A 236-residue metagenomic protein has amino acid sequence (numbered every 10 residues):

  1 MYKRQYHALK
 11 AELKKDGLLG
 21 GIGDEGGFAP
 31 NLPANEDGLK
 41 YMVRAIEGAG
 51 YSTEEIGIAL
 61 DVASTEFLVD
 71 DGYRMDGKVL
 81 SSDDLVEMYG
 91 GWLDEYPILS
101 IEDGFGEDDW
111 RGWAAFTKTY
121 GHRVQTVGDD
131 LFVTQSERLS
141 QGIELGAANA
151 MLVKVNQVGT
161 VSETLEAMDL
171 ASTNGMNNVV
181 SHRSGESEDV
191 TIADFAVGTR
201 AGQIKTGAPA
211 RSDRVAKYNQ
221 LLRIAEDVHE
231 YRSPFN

Functional and structural regions predicted by a protein language model:
M1-Q5: Conserved small/polar residues in nucleotide/adenosyl-binding loops
Y6-L13, K40: Acidic-enriched catalytic cores of C-N bond-cleaving enzymes acting on peptides and small amides
L13-K15, L19, G23: Mixed-charge, glycine-accented linear interaction segment located at domain edges/termini
G21, A29-L32: Hydrophobic alpha-helical bundle cores within soluble ligand-binding/oligomerization subdomains
G23-G26, E55: Short Gly/Ser/Thr- and Asp/Glu-enriched loop/turn motifs at secondary-structure junctions
E25-G27, S187-E188: Short, conserved loop-to-beta-strand elements that form functional interface hotspots
E36-N236: Catalytic core of soluble alpha/beta enzymes
